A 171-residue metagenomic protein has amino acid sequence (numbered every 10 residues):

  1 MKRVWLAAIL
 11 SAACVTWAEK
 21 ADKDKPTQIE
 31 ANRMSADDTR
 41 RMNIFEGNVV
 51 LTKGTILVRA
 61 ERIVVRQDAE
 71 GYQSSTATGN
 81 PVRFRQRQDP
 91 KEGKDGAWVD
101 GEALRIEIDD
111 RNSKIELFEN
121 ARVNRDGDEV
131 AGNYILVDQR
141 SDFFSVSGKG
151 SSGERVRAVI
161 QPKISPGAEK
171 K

Functional and structural regions predicted by a protein language model:
M1-K171: Mature-chain termini and adjacent capping regions
